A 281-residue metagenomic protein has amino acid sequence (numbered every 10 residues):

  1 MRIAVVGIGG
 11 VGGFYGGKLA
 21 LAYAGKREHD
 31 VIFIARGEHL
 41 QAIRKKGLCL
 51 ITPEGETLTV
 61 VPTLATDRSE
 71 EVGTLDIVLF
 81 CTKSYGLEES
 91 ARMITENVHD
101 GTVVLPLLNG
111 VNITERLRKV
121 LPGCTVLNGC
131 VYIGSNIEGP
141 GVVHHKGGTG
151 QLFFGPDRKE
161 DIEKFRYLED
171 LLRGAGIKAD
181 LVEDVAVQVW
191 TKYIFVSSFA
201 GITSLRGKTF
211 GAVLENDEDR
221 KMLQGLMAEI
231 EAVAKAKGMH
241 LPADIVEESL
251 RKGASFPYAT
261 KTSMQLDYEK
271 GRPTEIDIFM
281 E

Functional and structural regions predicted by a protein language model:
M1, H29, D76, C124 (+1 more regions): Nucleotide donor/acceptor-binding cores
M1-E56: NAD(P)+-binding Rossmann beta1-loop-alpha1 motif at the extreme N-terminus of oxidoreductases
A4, D30-I32, L105, L127 (+2 more regions): A structural signal for isolated positions on well-ordered beta-strands in alpha/beta enzyme cores
Y23, E96-N97, K119-T125, E138-E247 (+1 more regions): Internal alpha-helical scaffold of NAD(P)-dependent oxidoreductase catalytic cores
A35, E54, D67-S69, L108 (+4 more regions): Residues at the C-termini of beta-strands that transition into short coil/loop
H39-A42, T114-E115, I162: Short, charged/polar "capping" segments at the starts of alpha-helices and the immediately preceding loops
T57-V142: Rossmann-like NAD(P)(H) cofactor-binding subdomain of soluble oxidoreductases
K235-E281: C-terminal active-site/capping subdomain that shapes the small-molecule cofactor and substrate pocket of enzyme
